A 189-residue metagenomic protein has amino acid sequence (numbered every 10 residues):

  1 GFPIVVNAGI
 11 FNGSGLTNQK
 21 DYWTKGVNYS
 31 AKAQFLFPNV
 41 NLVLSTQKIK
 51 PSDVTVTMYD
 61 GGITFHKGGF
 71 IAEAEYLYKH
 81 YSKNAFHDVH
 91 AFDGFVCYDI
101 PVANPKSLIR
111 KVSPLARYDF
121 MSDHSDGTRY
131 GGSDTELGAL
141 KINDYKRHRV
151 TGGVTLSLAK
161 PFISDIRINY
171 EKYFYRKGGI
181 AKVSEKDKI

Functional and structural regions predicted by a protein language model:
G1-S45: Aromatic- and glycine-enriched pocket-lining scaffold segments that form the walls of small-molecule binding clefts
N41-I189: Outer-membrane beta-barrel pore domains
